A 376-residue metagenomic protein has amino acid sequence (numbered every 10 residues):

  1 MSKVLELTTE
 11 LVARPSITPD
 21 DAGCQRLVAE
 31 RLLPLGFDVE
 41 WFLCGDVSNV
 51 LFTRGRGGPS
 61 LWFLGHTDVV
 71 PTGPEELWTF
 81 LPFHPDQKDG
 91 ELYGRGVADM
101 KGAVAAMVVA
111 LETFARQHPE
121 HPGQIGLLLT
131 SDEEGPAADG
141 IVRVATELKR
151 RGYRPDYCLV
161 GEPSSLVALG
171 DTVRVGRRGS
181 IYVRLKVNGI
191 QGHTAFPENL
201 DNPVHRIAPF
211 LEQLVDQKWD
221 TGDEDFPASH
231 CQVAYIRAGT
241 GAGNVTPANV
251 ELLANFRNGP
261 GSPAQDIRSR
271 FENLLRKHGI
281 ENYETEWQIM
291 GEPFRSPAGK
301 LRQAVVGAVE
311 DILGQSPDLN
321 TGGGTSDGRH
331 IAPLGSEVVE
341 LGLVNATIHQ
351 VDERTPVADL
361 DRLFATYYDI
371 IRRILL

Functional and structural regions predicted by a protein language model:
M1-R95, R116-P122: Acidic/His- and Gly-rich active-site-bordering loop/insert found across diverse amide/peptide-bond hydrolases
L35, Q117-H121, R150-Y153, R276-I280 (+1 more regions): Short helix-capping segments at alpha-helix termini
F42-C44, G96-M100, L319-G324: Active-site nucleophile and cofactor-binding loops and adjacent substrate-binding regions of central metabolic enzymes
L64-H66, L128-T130, C158-E162, K186-N188 (+1 more regions): Short beta-strand segments
L92-A105, H118, D201-V204, R354-D361: Short, conserved micro-motifs enriched in small and acidic residues
M100-G176: Acidic/histidine-rich catalytic neighborhood of metal-dependent amide-processing enzymes
P163-L166, V175, I181-L376: Metal-dependent amide/peptide-bond hydrolase catalytic core, centered on the "pita-bread" metallohydrolase fold
